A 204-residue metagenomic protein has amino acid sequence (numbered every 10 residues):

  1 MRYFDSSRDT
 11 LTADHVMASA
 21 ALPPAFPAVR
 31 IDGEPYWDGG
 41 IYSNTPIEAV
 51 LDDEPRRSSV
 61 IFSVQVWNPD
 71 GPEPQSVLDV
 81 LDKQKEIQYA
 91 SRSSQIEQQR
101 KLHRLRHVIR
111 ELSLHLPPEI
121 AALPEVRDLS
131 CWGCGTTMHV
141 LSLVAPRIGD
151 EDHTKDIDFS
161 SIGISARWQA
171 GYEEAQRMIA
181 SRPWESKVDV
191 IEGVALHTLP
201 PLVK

Functional and structural regions predicted by a protein language model:
M1-K204: Patatin-like phospholipase
